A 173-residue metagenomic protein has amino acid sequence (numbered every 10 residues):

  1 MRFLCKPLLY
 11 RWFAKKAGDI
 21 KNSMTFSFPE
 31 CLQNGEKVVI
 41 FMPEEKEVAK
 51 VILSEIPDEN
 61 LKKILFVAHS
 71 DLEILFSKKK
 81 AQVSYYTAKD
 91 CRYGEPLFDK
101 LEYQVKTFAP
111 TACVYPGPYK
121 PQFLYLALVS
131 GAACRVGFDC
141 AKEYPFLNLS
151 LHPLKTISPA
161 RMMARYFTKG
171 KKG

Functional and structural regions predicted by a protein language model:
M1-D19: Helix-enriched interaction subdomains in cytosolic or periplasmic regions, typified by TIR/SEFIR signaling/NADase cores
K16-G18, P43, A88-G94, A112-Y115: Short, flexible loop segments at the rims of nucleotide/cofactor-binding pockets, characterized by
I20-S23, Y86-Q104: Glycine-rich, highly charged phosphate/nucleotide-binding loops
F28-V39: A short, charged/proline- and glycine-enriched loop that marks the coil->beta-strand transition at the N-terminal
V38-L61, L65-S70: Histidine-anchored nucleotide/phosphate-binding helix
E47-K50, L72-I74, P121-L124: Short, well-ordered alpha-helical microsegments
K63-E95: Conserved nucleotide-sugar phosphate-binding/catalytic loop shared by glycosyltransferases and other
K100-G173: Conserved nucleotide-diphosphate donor binding/catalytic pocket of glycan-assembly enzymes
